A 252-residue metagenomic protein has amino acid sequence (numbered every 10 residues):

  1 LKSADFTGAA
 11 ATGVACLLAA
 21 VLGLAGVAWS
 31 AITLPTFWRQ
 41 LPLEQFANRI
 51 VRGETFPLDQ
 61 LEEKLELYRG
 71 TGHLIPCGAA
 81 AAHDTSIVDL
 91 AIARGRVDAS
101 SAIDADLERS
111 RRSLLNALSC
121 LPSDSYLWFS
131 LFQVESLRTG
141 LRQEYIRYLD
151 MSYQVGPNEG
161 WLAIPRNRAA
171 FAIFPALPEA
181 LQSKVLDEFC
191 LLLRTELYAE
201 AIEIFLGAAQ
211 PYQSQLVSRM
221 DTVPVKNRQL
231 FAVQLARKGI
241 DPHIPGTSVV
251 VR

Functional and structural regions predicted by a protein language model:
L1-F6: N-terminal Lys/Arg-rich, disordered targeting/topogenic segments
A11-T33: Hydrophobic membrane-insertion alpha-helices, especially the h-region of bacterial N-terminal signal peptides
V21-W29, Q60-G72, A102-N116, Q143-Y153 (+2 more regions): Alpha-helical repeat scaffolds
W29, Q40, L61-K64, F205-Q210: Intrinsically disordered, low-complexity, charge-dense segments enriched in Lys/Arg and Glu/Asp interspersed
L34-R52, H73-V97, L121-V134, G160-F171 (+2 more regions): Amphipathic alpha-helical repeat scaffolds of TPR domains
F56-L58: Juxtamembrane non-transmembrane segments of integral membrane proteins
D98-A180: Non-cytosolic head/periplasmic domains of membrane-anchored proteins
Y153-R252: Extracytoplasmic/periplasmic C-terminal soluble domains
